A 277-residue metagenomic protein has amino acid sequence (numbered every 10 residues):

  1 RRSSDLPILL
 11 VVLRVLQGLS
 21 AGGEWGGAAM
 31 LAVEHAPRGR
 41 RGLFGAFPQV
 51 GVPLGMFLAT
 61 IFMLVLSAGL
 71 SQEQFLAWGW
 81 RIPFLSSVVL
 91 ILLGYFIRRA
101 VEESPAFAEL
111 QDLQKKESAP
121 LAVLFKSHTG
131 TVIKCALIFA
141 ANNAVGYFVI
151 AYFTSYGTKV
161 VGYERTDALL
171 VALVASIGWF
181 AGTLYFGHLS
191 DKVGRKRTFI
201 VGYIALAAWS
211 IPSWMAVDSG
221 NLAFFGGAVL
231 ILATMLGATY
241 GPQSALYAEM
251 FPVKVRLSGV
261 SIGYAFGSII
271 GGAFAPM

Functional and structural regions predicted by a protein language model:
R2-S3: Short, small-residue-biased leader/transition segments that mark boundaries at the very start of proteins
P7, V11-V50: Cytoplasmic helix-loop-helix junction between adjacent transmembrane helices in 12-TM secondary transporters
G42-S67, S261-A275: Glycine-rich segments within core transmembrane alpha-helices of 12-TM secondary carriers
V52-R98: Helix-loop-helix hairpin linking two adjacent transmembrane segments in secondary transporters
L58, L93-I97, A205-M215, I270: Transmembrane-helix signature of multi-pass solute transporters
R99-P120: Flexible cytoplasmic inter-helical loops of multi-pass small-molecule transporters
H128-W179, G271-P276: Extracytoplasmic gate region of multi-pass secondary transporters
K192-Y203: Cytoplasmic membrane-interface "Motif A"-like loop-to-helix N-cap segments of 12-TM Major Facilitator Superfamily
